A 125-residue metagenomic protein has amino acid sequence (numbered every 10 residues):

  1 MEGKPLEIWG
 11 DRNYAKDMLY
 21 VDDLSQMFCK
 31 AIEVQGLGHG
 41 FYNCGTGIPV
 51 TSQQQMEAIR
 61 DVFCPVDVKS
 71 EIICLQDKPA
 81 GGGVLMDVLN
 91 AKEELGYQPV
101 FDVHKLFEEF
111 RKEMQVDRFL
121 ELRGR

Functional and structural regions predicted by a protein language model:
M1: Activation segment of eukaryotic-like protein kinases
K4, I8-R125: C-terminal substrate-binding subdomain of Rossmann-fold SDR/epimerase-dehydratase oxidoreductases
